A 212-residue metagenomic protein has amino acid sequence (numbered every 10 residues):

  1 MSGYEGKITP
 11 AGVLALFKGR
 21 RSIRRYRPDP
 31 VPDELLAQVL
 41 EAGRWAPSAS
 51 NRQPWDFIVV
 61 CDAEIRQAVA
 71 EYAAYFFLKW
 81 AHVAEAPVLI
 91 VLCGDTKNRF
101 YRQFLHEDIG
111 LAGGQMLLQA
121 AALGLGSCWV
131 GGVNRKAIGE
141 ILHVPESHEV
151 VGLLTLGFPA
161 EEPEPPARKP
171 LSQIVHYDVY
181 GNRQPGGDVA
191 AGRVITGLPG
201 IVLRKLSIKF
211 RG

Functional and structural regions predicted by a protein language model:
M1-G212: Acidic, surface-exposed loops and disordered segments
